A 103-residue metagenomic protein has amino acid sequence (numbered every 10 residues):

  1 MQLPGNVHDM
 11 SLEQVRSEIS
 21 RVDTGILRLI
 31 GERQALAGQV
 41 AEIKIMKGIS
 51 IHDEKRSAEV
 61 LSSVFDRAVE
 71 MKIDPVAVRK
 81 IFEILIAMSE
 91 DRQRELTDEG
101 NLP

Functional and structural regions predicted by a protein language model:
M1-P103: Domain-level signature for soluble enzymes in the chorismate/prephenate branch of the shikimate pathway
